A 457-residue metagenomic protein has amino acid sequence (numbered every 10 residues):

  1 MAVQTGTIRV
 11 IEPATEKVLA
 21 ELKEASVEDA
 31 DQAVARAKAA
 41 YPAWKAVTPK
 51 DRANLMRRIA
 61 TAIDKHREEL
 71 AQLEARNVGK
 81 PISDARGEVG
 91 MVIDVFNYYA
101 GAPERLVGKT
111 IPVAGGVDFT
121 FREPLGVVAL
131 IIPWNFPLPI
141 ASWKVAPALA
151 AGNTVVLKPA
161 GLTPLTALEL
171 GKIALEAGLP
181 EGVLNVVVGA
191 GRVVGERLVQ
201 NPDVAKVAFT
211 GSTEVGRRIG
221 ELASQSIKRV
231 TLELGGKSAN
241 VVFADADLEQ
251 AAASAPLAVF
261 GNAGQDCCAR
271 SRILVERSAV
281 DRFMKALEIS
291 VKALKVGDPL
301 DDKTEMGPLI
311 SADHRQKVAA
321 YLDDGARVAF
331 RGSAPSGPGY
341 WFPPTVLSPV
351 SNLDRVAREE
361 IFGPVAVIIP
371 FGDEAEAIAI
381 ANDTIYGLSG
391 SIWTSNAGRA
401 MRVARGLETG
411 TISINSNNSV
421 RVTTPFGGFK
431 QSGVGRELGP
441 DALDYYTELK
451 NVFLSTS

Functional and structural regions predicted by a protein language model:
M1-G116: N-terminal Rossmann-like NAD(P)+-binding subdomain of aldehyde/semialdehyde dehydrogenases
T5-I8, R270, L388: Short loop/turn microsegments at loop-to-beta-strand junctions
E12-E21, V204, K295, A334 (+1 more regions): Conserved C-terminal structural/oligomerization subdomain of aldehyde/semialdehyde dehydrogenase
E16, R52, E74, F96 (+10 more regions): Residue-level signal for inorganic ion chemistry
L19-A25, A39-A46, L130, N240-F243 (+5 more regions): Short, well-ordered beta-strand elements within core beta-sheets of diverse protein domains
Y41, K45, A60-R67, A71 (+18 more regions): Structural signal for hydrophobic packing residues in well-ordered secondary-structure cores of soluble enzyme domains
G108-Q250, F371: Rossmann-like NAD(P) dinucleotide-binding subdomain of oxidoreductase/dehydrogenase enzymes
E214-S351, I414: ALDH superfamily catalytic-core signature
